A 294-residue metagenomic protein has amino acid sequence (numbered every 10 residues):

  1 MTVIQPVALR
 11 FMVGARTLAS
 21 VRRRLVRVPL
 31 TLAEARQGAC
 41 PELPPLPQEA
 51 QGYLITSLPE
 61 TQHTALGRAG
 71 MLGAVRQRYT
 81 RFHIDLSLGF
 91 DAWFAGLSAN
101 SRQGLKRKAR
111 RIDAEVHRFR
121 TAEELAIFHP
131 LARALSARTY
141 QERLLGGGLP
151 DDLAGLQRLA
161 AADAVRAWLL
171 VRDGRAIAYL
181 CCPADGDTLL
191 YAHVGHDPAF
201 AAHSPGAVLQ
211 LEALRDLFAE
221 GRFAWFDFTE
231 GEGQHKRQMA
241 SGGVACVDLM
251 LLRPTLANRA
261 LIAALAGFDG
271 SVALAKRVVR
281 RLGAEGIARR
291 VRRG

Functional and structural regions predicted by a protein language model:
M1-V21, L58-I84, L88-A202: A conserved beta-strand-loop-helix scaffold within acyl/acetyltransferase catalytic domains
T2-L18, R22-R24, G70-D91, A224-G283 (+1 more regions): Active-site/acyl-donor-binding loops of N-acyltransferases
M12-A74, G186-V244, L251: Acyl-donor binding region in acyl/amide transferases
L66-M71, S98-N100, A132, G148 (+11 more regions): Generic preference for flexible, low-structure residues
